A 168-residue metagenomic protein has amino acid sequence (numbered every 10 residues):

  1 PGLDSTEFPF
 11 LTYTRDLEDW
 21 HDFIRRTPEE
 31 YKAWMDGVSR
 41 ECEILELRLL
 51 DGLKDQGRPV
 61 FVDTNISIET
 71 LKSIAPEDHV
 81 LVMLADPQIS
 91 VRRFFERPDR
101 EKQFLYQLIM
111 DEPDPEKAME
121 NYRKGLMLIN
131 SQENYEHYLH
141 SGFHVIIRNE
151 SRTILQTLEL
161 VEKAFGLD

Functional and structural regions predicted by a protein language model:
G2-S5, V80-V82, V145-I147: Conserved beta-strand scaffold positions in the cores of enzyme catalytic domains, especially in NTP/NDP-utilizing
L3-V62, I66: ATP-dependent small-molecule kinase phosphotransfer cores that center on conserved nucleotide phosphate-binding segments
D36-L47, D114-H140: Alpha-helix-centered segments that form part of catalytic cores
V62-N65, M83-L84, R148: Short His-Asn-centered micro-motif
S67-L71, I154: Short, well-ordered alpha-helical microsegments
I74-H79, S141-F143: Short glycine-/polar-rich loops that comprise or flank the Walker A/P-loop and associated switch/sensor motifs
H79-N130: A glycine- and Lys/Arg-enriched "phosphate-lid" helix/loop adjacent to the NTP-binding pocket of small-molecule kinases
L126-D168: NTP-dependent small-molecule kinase module
